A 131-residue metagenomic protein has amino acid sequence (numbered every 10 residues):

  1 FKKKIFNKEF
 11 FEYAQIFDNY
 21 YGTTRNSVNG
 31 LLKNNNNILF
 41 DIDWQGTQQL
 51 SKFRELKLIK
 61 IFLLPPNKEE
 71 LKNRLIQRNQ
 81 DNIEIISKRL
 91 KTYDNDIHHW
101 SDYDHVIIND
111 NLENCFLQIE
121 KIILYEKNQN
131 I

Functional and structural regions predicted by a protein language model:
F1, L39, Y93, I107: Residue-level signature of catalytic and energy-coupling elements of molecular machines, predominantly ATP/GTP-dependent
K2-I38, W44-Q48: ATP-dependent small-molecule kinase phosphotransfer cores that center on conserved nucleotide phosphate-binding segments
F11-I16, Q77-E84: Flexible beta-alpha connector loops of hexameric P-loop NTPases
G30-K33, K52-L56, H98-W100: Conserved catalytic network of the ASCE P-loop NTPase/AAA+ motor domain
I38-D43, F53-R78, I108: Conserved phosphate-donor/acceptor-positioning beta-strand/loop module used by diverse small-molecule
Q49-L50, E70, Q118: Phosphate- and divalent-cation-binding pockets in alpha/beta enzyme and binding domains that engage nucleotide-derived
N73, Q77-D81, N95-I131: NTP-dependent small-molecule kinase module
I83-K91: Glycine-rich S-adenosyl-L-methionine
